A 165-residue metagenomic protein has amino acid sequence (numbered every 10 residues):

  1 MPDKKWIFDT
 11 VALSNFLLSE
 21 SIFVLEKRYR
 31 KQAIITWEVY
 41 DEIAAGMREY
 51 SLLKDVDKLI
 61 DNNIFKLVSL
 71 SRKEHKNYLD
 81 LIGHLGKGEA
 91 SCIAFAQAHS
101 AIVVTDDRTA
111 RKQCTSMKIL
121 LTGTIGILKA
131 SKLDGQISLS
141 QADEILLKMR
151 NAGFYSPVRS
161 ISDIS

Functional and structural regions predicted by a protein language model:
P2-I7, L18-S19, V24-L70, T122 (+1 more regions): PIN/NYN-family metal-dependent endoribonuclease catalytic core
F8, V104-T105: Short beta-strand scaffold positions
A12-L13, V39, C92, T109-A110: Alpha-helix capping/helix-boundary segments
L25, F95, Q113: Hydrophobic/aromatic ligand-binding patch that stacks against planar heteroaromatic rings of cofactors or nucleotides
I35, E49, R111-S165: Acidic, PIN/NYN-like endoribonuclease modules and their adjacent C-terminal/linker elements
N62-H84, R159-D163: Acidic catalytic patch
G86-I102, T109, A130, K148: Acidic, metal-associated active-site segment
